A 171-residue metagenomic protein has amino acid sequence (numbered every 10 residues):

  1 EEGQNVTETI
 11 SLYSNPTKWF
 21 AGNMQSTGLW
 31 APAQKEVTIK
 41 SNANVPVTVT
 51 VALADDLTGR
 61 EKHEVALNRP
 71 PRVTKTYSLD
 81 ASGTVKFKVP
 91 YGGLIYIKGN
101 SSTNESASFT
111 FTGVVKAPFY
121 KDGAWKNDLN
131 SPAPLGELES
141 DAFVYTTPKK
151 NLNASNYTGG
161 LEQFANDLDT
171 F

Functional and structural regions predicted by a protein language model:
E1-F119: Beta-strand-enriched, solvent-exposed domains that form extended recognition/catalytic surfaces
W19, W30, W125, F143-Y145: A residue-identity detector for tryptophan
T27-W30, K86-F87, D128-N130, G136-E139: Short boundary motifs at domain starts and secondary-structure transition points
D55-D56, D80, D122, D128 (+2 more regions): Acidic-enriched, low-complexity/disordered segments with a strong bias for Aspartate over Glutamate
R60-K62, K98, Y120-D122, K149-T158: Generic local-structure boundary detector
F111-L138: Low-complexity, Pro/Ser/Thr- and charge-rich linker/hinge segments at domain boundaries
P134-F171: Catalytic cores of extracellular degradative/oxidative enzymes
